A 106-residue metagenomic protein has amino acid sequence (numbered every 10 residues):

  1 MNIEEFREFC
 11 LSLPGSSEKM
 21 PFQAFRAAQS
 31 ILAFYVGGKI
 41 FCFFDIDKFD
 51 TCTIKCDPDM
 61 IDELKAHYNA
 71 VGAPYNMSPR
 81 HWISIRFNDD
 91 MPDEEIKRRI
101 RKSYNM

Functional and structural regions predicted by a protein language model:
M1-M106: Charge-dense, helix-prone N-terminal extensions
